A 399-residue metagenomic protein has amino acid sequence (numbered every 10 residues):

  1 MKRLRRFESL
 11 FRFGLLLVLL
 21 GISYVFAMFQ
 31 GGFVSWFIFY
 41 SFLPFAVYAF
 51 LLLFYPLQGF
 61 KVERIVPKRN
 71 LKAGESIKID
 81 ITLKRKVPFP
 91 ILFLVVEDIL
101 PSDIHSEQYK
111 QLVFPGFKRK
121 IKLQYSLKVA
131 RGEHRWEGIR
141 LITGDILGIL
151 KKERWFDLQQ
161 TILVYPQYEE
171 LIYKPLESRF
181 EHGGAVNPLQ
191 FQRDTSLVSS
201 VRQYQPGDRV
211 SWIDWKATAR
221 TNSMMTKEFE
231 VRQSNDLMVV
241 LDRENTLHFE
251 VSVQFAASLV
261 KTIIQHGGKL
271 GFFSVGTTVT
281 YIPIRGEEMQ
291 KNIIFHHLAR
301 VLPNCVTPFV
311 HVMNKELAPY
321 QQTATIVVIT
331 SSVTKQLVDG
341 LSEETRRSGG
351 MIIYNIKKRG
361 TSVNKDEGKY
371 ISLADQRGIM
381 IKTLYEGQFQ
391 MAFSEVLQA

Functional and structural regions predicted by a protein language model:
M1-E63: Extracellular/lumenal glycan-associated context and N-glycosylation machinery
P44-E288, T325, I329, E343: An amphipathic, basic-hydrophobic helix/alpha-beta surface used to engage anionic, phosphate-rich ligands or surfaces
E244-H248, S332-L337, R359-S362: Short acidic, S/G/P-rich loop/turn micro-motifs used as interaction or catalytic elements
G276-T280, V333, I356-V363, E386-F389: Short beta-alpha junction loops
M289-Q322: Von Willebrand factor
M313-I352: Exposed acidic/Ser/Thr-rich ligand/metal-binding surfaces
V338-L341, T345-S372: VWA/integrin I-like adhesion module and closely mimicked acidic/polar interface patches used
K369-A399: C-terminal helix of von Willebrand factor
